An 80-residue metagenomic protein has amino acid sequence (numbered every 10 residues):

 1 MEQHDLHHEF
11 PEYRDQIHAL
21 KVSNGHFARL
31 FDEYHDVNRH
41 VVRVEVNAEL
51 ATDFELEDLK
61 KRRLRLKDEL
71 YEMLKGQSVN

Functional and structural regions predicted by a protein language model:
M1-N80: Extended, charge-rich alpha-helical interface modules
